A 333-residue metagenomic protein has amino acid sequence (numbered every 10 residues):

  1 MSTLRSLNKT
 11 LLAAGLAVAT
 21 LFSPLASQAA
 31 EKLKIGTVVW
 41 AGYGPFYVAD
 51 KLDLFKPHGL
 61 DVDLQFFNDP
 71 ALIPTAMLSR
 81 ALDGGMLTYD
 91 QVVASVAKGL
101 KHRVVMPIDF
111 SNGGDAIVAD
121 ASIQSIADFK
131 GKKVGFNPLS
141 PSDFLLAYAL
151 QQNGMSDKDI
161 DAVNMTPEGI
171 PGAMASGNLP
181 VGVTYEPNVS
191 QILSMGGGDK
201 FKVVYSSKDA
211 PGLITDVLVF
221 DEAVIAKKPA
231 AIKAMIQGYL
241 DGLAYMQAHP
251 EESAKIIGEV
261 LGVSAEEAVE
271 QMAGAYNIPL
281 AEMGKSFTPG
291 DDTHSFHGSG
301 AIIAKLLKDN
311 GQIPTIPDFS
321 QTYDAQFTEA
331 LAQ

Functional and structural regions predicted by a protein language model:
S2-A14: Bacterial N-terminal signal peptides that target proteins for export
L16-A17, S27: Cleavable N-terminal signal peptides
F22-A29: Sec/Tat signal peptide C-region and signal peptidase I cleavage site
A30-P187, F201-S206, G212: Short, glycine-/small- and polar/acidic-enriched structural segments that line small-molecule recognition paths
M86, D90-Q91, A162-V163, E168-G262: Pocket-lining segment of extracytoplasmic ligand-binding domains
D157-I160, G262-A273, P314-Q321: Short, surface-exposed acidic
K227-N310: Secondary-structure end/capping motifs
G300-Q333: Conserved C-terminal helix/tail region of periplasmic/extracytoplasmic solute-binding proteins
